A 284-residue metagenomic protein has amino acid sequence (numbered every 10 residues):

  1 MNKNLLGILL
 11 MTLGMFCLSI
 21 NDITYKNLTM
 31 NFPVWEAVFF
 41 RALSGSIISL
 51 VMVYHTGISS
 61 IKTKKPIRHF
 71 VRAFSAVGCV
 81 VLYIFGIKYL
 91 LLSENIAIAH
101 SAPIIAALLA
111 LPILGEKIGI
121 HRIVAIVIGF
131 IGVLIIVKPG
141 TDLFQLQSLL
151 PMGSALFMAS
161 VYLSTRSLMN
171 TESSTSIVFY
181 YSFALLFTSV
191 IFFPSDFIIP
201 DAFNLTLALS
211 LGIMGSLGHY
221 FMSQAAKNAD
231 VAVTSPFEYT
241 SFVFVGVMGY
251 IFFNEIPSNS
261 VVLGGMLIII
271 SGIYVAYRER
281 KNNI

Functional and structural regions predicted by a protein language model:
M1-F16, S46-V71, I120, N170-E172 (+4 more regions): Membrane-interface interhelical linkers
K3-G7, F39, I61-K65, K138-S160 (+2 more regions): Juxtamembrane helix-entry segments on the extracytoplasmic side of multipass membrane proteins
L13-I20, T24, F70-F85, G153-S164 (+2 more regions): Hydrophobic alpha-helical transmembrane segments of multi-pass membrane transport proteins, especially secondary
M15-S19, L50, A73, V77-V81 (+8 more regions): Hydrophobic/small/kink-forming positions within alpha-helical transmembrane segments of polytopic membrane proteins
I23-K26, V34, S49, G140-P200: Transmembrane alpha-helical segments that form core, pore/gating elements of small-molecule transporters/exporters
Y83-F85, A102-V124, V243-V262: C-terminal transmembrane-helix exit sites in multi-pass transporters
I96-S101, L168-F183, H219-Y250: Helix-helix packing/entry segments at the starts of transmembrane helices
H121-V137, S260-E279: Hydrophobic transmembrane alpha-helices of multi-pass small-molecule transport proteins
